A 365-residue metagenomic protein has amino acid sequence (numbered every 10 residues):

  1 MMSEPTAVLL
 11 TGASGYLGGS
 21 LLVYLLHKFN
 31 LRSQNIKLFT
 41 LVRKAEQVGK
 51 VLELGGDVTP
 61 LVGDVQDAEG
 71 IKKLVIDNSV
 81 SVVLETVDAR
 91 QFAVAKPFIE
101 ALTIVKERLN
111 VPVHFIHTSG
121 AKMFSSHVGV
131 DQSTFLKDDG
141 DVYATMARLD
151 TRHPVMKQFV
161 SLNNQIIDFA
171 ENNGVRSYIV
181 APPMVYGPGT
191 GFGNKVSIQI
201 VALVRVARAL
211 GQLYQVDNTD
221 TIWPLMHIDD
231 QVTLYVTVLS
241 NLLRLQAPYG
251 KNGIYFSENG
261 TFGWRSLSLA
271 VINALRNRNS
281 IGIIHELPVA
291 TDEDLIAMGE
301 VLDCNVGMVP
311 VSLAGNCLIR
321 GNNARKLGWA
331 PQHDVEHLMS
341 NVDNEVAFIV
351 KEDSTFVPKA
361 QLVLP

Functional and structural regions predicted by a protein language model:
P5-L31: N-terminal Rossmann NAD(P)H-binding glycine-rich loop of SDR-like oxidoreductase domains
T11, E100-S161, A170, Y178-A181 (+1 more regions): Conserved Rossmann-fold NAD(P)-dependent oxidoreductase catalytic core, especially the SDR/UDP-sugar
I36, Q332-P365: Amphipathic terminal alpha-helices
T40-R108, S119: NAD(P)H-binding glycine-rich loop region in Rossmannoid oxidoreductase-like domains and their noncatalytic homologs
V175-V201, V216, T221: Flexible, glycine-rich beta-alpha linker
G187-V201, I228, V238-I254: Glycine/proline-rich active-site loop of Rossmann-fold NAD(P)-dependent oxidoreductases
A202-D229, L234-V238, A247-G250: A conserved pocket-lining segment of Rossmann-fold NAD(P)-dependent short-chain dehydrogenase/reductase
F256, G260-R320: Terminal hydrophobic/aromatic helix or amphipathic segment near a protein terminus
